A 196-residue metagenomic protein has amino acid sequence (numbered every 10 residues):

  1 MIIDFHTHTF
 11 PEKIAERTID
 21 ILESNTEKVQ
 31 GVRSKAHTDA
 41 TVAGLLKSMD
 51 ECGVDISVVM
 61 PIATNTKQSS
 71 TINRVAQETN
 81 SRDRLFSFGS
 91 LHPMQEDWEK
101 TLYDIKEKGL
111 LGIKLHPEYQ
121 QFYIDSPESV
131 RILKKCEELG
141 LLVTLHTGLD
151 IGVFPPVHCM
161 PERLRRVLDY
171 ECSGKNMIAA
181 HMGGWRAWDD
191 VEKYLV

Functional and structural regions predicted by a protein language model:
M1-R131, K135, Y194: Mid-domain alpha/beta scaffold segments of enzyme catalytic cores
L111-G112, D125-V196: Catalytic pocket-lining loop regions of alpha/beta-barrel enzymes, especially the amidohydrolase/enolase/GH5 lineages
